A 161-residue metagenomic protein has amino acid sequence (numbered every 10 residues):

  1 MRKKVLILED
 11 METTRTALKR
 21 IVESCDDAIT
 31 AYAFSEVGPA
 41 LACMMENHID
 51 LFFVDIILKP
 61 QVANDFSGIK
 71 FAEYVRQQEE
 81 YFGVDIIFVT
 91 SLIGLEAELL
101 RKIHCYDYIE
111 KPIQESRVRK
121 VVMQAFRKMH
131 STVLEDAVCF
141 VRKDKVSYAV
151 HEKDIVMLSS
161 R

Functional and structural regions predicted by a protein language model:
M1-L6: Non-catalytic signal-transmission and effector/linker regions of two-component phosphorelay proteins
E9: Conserved acidic carboxylate
E12-T16, E96: Charged phosphotransfer/docking patches of two-component systems
R15, K19, A33-L51: Acidic, metal-coordinating helix/loop segments flanking the phosphotransfer/catalytic sites of two-component signaling
D26-A31, F82: A generic structural motif
A31-A33, Y108: Conserved beta-strand scaffold positions in the cores of enzyme catalytic domains, especially in NTP/NDP-utilizing
C43, D50-T132: CheY-like receiver
M123-R161: Conserved binding/recognition cores within well-folded domains
